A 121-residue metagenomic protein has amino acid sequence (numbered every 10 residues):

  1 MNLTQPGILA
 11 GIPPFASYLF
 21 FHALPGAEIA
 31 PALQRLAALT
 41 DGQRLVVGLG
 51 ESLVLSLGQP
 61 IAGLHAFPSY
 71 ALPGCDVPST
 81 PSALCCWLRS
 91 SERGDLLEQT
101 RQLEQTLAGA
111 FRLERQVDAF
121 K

Functional and structural regions predicted by a protein language model:
M1-K121: Long, low-complexity, Ser/Thr/Gly/Pro-rich intrinsically disordered segments that act as flexible linkers and assembly
